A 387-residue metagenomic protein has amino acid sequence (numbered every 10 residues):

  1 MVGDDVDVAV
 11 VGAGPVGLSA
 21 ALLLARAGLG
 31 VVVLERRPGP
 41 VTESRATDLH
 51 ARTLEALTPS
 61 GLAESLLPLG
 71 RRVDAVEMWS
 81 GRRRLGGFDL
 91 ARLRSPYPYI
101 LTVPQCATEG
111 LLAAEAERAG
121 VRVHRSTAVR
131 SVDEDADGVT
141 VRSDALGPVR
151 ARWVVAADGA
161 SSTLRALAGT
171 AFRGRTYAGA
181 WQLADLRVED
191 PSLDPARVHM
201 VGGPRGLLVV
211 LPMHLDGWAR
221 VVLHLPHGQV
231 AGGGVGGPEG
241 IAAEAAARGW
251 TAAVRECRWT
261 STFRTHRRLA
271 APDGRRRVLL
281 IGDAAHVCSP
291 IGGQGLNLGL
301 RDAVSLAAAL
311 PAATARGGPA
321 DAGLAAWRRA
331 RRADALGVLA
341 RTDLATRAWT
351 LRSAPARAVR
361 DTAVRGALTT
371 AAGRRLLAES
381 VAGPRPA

Functional and structural regions predicted by a protein language model:
V2-V16: Beta1/beta-strand and adjacent pyrophosphate-binding region of the FAD-binding site in flavoprotein oxidoreductases
V6, D144-W153: Core beta-strand elements of the Rossmann-like FAD/NAD(P) dinucleotide-binding domain in flavoenzyme oxidoreductases
A25-A46: Glycine-rich FAD pyrophosphate-binding loop
R45, L49-E115: Active-site-adjacent segment of FAD-dependent monooxygenases/related oxidoreductases
A114, W153, A157-T265: Conserved FAD-binding catalytic core of PHBH/FMO-like flavoproteins
R125-V139: A conserved short coil-to-beta-strand element within the FAD-binding core of flavoproteins
G233-L298, A315-D321: FAD/FMN-dependent oxidoreductases across multiple families
A309-A387: C-terminal helical "tail/cap" subdomain of flavin- and related membrane-associated enzymes
